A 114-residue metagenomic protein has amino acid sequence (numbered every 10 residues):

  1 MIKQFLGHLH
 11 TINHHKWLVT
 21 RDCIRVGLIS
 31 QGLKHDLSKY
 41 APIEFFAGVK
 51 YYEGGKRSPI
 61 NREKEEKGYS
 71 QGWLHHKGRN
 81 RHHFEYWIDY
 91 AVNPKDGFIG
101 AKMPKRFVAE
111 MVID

Functional and structural regions predicted by a protein language model:
M1-I113: Metal-dependent phosphohydrolase cores
